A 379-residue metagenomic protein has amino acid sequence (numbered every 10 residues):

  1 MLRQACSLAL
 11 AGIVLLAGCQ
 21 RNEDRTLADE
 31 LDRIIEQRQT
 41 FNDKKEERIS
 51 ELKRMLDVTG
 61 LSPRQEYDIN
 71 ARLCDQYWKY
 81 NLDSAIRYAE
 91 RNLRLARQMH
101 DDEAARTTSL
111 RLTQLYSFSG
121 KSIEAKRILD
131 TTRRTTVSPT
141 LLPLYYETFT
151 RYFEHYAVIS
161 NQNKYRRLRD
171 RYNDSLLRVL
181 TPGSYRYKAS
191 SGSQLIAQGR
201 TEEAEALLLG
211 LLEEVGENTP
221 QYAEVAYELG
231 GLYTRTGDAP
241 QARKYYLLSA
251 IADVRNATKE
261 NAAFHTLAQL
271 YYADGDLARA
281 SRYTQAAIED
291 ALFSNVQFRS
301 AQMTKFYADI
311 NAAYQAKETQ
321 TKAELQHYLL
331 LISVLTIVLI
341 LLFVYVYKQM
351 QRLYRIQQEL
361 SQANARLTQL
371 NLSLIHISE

Functional and structural regions predicted by a protein language model:
R3-A9: Sec-dependent signal peptide recognition, specifically the positively charged N-region followed immediately by
L10-A11, A125, L353, L360: Low-complexity, intrinsically disordered short peptide segments enriched in small/polar/basic residues
A11-G18: Hydrophobic h-region of N-terminal signal peptides that target proteins for export in Gram-negative bacteria
C19-Q315: A "functional boundary" signal
Q20, Y314-N371: Alpha-helical transmembrane signal-anchor helices
A280, D290, N364, T368-L374: Repeat-solenoid scaffold signature
I375-E379: Conserved small/polar residues in nucleotide/adenosyl-binding loops
